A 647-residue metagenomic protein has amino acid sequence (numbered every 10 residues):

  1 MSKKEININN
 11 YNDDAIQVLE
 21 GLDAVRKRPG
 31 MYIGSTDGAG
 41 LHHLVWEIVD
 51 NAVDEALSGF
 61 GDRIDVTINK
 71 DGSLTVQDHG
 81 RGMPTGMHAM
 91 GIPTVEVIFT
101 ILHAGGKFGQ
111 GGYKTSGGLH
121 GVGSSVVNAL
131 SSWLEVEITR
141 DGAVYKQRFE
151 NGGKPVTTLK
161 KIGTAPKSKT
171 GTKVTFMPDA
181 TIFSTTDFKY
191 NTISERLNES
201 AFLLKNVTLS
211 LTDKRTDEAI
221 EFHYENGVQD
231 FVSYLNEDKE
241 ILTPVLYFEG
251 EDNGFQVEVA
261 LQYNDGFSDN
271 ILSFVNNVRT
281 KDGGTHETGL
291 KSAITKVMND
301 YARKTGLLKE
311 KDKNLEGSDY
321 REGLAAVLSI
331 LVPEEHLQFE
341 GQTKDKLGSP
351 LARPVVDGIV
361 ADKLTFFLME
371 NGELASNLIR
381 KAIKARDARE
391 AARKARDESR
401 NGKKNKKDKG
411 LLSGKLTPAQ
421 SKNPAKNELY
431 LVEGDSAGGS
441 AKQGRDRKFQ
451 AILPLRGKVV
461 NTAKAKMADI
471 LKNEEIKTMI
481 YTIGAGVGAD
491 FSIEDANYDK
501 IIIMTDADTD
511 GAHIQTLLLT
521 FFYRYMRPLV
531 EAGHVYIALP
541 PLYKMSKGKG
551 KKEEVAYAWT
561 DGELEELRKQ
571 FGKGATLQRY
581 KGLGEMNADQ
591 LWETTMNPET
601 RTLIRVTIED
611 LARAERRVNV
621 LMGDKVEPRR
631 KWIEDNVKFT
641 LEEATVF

Functional and structural regions predicted by a protein language model:
S2-D14, L22, L44-W46, D54-A56 (+12 more regions): GHKL-family ATPase ATP-binding module
K27-W46: Conserved short strand/loop->alpha-helix "switch" segment adjacent to the catalytic nucleotide/phosphoryl-transfer site
S58-F60, T85-H88, I514: Conserved ATPase-coupling elements of RecA-like P-loop NTPase cores
N69, V76-G80, P84, I503-Q515: Catalytic palm subdomain of template-directed nucleic-acid polymerases, centered on the conserved carboxylate motif
M83-G105: Short conserved segment of the HATPase_c
D387-L411, N423-L429, G439, Q443-R445 (+2 more regions): C-terminal interaction appendages of subunits in large macromolecular complexes
